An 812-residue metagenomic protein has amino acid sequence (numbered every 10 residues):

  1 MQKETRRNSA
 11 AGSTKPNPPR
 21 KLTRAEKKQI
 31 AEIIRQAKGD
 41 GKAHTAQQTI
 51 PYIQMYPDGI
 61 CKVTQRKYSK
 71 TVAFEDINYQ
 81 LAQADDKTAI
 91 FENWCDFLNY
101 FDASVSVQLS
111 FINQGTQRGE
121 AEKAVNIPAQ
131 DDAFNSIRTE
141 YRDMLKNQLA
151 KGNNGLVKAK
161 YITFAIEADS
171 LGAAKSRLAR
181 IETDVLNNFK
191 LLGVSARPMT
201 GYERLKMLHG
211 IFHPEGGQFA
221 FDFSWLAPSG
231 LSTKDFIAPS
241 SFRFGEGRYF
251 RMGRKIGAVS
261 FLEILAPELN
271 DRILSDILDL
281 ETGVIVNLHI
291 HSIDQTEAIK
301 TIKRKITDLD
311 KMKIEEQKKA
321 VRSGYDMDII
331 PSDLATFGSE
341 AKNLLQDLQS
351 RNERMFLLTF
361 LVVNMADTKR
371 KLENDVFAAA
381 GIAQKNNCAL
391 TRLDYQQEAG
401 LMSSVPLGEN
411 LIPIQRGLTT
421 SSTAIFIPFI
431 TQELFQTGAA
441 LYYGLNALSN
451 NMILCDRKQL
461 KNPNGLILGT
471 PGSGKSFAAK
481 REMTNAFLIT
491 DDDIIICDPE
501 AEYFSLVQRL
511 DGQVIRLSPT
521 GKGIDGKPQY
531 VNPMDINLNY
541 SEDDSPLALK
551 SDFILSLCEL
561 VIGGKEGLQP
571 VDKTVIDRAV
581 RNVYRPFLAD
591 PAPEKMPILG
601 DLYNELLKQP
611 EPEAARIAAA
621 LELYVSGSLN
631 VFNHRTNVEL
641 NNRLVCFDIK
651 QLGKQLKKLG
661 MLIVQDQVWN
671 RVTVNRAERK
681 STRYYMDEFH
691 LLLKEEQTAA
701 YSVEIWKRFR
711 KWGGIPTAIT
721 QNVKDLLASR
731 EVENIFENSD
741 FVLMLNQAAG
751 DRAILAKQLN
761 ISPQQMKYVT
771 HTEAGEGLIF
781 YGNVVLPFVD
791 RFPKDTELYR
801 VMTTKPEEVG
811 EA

Functional and structural regions predicted by a protein language model:
M1-F429: Extended, folded cores of ATP/NTP-driven motor/assembly subunits in large transport and secretion machines
I77, A84-A103, Q114, D276-L278 (+10 more regions): P-loop NTPase motor domains
I467: Hydrophobic anchor at the beta1->P-loop junction of P-loop NTPases
K475: Conserved lysine of the Walker
A478: Hydrophobic positions on the alpha1 helix immediately C-terminal to the Walker A/P-loop
N485-I495, L510: Post-Walker A helix-loop "phosphate-sensing" segment adjacent to the P-loop in P-loop NTPases
R516-G521, F741-G750: Conserved AAA+ ATPase "SRH/arginine-finger" region at the nucleotide-binding site
L759-A812: Conserved P-loop NTPase
